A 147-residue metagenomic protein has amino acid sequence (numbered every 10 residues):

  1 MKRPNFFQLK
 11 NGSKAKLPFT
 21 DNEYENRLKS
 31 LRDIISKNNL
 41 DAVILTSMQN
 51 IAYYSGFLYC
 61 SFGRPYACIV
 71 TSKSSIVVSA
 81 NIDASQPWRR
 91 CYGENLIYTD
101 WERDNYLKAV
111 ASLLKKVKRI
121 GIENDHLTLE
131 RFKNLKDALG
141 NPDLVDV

Functional and structural regions predicted by a protein language model:
M1-V147: A composition/biophysics-driven feature that prefers long, compositionally simple stretches
